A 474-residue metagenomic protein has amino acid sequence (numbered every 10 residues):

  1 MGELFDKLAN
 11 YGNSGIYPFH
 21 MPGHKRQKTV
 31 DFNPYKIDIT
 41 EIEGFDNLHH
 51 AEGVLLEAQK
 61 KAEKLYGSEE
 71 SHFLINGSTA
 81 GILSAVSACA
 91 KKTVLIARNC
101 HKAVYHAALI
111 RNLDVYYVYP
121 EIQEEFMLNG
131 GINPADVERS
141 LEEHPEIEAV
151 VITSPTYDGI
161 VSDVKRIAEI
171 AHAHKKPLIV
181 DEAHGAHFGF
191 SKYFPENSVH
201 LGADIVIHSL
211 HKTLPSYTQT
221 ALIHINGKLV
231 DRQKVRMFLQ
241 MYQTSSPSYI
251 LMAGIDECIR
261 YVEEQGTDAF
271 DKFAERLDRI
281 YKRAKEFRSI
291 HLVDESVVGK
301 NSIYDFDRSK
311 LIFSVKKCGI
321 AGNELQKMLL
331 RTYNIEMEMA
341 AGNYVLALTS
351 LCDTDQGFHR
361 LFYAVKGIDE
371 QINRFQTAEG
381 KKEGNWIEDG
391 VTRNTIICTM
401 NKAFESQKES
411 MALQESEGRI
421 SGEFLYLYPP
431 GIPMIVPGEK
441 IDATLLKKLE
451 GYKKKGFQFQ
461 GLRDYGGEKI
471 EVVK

Functional and structural regions predicted by a protein language model:
M1-G53: N-terminal "arm"/small-domain region of PLP-dependent enzymes with the aminotransferase-like
L4-A9, K28-V30, S78-S296: Conserved PLP-enzyme active-site core in the AAT-like
Y35-G77, N99: Conserved N-terminal alpha-helix of the aminotransferase class I/II PLP-enzyme fold
E70-H72, H208, N334-E338: A short linear hydrophobic-aromatic micro-motif
H72-L74, V150-T153, L346-S350: Short glycine-rich or small-residue beta-strand-to-loop segments that form or flank ligand, phosphate, metal/Fe-S
K282-K440, T444-G461: Conserved C-terminal alpha-helix-loop-beta "cap" of PLP-dependent enzymes that closes/shapes the active-site mouth
R463-V473: Terminal helix/beta-alpha structural elements that buttress the NAD(P)+-binding lobe
